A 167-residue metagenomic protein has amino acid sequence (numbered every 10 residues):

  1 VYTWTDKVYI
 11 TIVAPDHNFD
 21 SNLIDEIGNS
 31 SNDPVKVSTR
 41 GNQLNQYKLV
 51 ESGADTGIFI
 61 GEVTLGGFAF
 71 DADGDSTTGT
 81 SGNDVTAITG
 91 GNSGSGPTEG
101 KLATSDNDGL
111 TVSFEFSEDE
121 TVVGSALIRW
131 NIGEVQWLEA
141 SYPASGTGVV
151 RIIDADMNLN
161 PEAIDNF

Functional and structural regions predicted by a protein language model:
V1-F167: Long, disordered, Ser/Thr/Pro-rich
